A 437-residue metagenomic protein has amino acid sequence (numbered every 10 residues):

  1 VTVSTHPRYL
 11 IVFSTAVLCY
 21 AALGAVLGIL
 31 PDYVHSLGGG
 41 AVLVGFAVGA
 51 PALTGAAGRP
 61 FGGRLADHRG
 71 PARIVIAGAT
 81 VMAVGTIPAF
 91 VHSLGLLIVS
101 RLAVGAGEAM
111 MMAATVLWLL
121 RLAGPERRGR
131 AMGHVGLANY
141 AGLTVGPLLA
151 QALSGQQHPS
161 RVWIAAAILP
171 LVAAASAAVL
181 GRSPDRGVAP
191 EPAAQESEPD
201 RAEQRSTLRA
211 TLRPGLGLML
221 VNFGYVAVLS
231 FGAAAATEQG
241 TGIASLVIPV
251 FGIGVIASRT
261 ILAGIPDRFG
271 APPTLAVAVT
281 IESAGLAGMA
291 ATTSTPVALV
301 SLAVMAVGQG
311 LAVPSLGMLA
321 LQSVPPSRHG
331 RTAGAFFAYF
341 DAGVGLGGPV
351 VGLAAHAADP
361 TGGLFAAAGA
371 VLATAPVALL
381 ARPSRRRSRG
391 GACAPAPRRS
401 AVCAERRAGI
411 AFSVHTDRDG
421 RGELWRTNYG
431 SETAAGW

Functional and structural regions predicted by a protein language model:
H6-A47, R213, G217, N222-A235 (+1 more regions): Helix-loop boundary and gating motifs at the non-cytosolic
L23, V104-T115, M305-L316: Core transmembrane helices of Major Facilitator Superfamily
A52-P60, L143-T144, V255-T260, G345: Residue-level signature of mid-helix packing/kink "hotspots" within the transmembrane helices of 12-pass Major
G58-G70, S258-G270, A355-H356: Helix-to-loop junctions at the C-terminal end of transmembrane segments in multipass secondary transporters
R73-I87, P273-A287: Structural signature of the two symmetry-related core transmembrane helices
G95-A103, P296-V304: Paired small-residue
L102-N139: Cytoplasmic helix-loop-helix junction between adjacent transmembrane helices in 12-TM secondary transporters
A167-P190, V377-R382: C-terminal membrane-cytosol helix-exit motif in multi-pass small-molecule transporters
